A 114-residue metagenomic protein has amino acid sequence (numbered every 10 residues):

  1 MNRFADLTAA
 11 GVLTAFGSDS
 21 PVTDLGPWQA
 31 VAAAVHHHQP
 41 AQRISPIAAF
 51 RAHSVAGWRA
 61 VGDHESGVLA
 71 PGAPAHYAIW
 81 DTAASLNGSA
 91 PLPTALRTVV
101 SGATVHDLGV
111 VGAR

Functional and structural regions predicted by a protein language model:
M1-T82, T98-T104: His/Asp/Glu-enriched, well-ordered alpha-helical/loop segment that forms or immediately abuts the divalent-metal
L25, N87, D107: Conserved protein kinase catalytic core
G62, P91-P93: Short, small/polar residue-rich loop motifs at catalytic or cofactor-binding pockets
A84-A90: Short, Lys/Arg- and Gly-enriched loop/turn segments at beta-strand edges
T104-R114: Glycine- and charge-enriched low-complexity intrinsically disordered segments
